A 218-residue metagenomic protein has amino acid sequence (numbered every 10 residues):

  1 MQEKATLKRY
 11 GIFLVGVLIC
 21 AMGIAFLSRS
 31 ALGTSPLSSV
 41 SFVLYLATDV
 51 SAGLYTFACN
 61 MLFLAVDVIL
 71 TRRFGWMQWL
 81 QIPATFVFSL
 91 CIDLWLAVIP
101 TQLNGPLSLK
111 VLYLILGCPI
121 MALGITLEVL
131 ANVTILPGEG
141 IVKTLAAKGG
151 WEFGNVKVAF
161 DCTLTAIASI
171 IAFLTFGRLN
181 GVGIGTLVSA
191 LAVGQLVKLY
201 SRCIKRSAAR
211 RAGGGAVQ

Functional and structural regions predicted by a protein language model:
M1-Q218: Core subunits and conserved enzymes of cellular information-processing and envelope-translocation systems across
